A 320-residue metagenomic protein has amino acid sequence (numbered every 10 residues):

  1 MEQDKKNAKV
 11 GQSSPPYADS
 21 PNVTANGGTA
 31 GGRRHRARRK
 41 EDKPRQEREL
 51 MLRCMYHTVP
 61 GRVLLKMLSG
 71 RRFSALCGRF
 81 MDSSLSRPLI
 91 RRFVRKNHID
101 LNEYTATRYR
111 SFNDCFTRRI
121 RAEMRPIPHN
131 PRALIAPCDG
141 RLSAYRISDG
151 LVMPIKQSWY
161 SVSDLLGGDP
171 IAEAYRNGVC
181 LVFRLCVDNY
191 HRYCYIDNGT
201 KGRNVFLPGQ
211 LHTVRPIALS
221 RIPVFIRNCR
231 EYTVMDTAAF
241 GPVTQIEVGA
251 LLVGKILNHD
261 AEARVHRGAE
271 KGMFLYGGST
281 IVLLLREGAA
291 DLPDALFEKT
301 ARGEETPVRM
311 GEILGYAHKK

Functional and structural regions predicted by a protein language model:
E2-G11, P16-K320: Contiguous, well-folded functional domains in the mature portion of proteins
